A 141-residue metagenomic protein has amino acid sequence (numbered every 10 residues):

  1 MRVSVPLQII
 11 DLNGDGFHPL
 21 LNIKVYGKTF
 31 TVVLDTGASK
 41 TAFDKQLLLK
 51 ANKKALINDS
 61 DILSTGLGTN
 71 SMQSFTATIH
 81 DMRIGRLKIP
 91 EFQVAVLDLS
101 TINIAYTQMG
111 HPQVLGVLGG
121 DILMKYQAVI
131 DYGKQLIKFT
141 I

Functional and structural regions predicted by a protein language model:
M1-I141: Pepsin/retropepsin-fold aspartyl endopeptidases
